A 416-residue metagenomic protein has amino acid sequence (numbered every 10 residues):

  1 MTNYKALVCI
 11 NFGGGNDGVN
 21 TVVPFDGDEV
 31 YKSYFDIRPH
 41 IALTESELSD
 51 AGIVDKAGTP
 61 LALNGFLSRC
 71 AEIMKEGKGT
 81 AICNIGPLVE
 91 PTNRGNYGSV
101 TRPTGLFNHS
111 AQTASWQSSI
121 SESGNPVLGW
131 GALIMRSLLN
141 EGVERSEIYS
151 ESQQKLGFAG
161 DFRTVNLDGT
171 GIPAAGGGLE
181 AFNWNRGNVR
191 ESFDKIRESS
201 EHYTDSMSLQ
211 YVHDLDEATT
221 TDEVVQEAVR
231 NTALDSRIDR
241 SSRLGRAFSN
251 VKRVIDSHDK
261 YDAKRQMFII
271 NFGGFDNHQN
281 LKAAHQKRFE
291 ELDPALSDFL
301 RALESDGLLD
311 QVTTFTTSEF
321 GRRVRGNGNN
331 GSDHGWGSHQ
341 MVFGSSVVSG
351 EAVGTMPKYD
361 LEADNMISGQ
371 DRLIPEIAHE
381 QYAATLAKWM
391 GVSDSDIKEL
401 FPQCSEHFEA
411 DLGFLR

Functional and structural regions predicted by a protein language model:
M1-D293, D298-S305, V342, E351-R416: Feature for exported/extracytoplasmic and membrane-associated proteins, marking the mature portion
R265-M267, L309, T317, G335-S338: Active-site lining segments that contact anionic ligands and/or coordinate catalytic metals
L296, L303-G328: Metal-dependent active-site segment of extracytoplasmic phospho-/sulfohydrolases and closely related
S318-E351: Histidine-centered active-site microenvironments of extracellular/periplasmic hydrolases and transferases
